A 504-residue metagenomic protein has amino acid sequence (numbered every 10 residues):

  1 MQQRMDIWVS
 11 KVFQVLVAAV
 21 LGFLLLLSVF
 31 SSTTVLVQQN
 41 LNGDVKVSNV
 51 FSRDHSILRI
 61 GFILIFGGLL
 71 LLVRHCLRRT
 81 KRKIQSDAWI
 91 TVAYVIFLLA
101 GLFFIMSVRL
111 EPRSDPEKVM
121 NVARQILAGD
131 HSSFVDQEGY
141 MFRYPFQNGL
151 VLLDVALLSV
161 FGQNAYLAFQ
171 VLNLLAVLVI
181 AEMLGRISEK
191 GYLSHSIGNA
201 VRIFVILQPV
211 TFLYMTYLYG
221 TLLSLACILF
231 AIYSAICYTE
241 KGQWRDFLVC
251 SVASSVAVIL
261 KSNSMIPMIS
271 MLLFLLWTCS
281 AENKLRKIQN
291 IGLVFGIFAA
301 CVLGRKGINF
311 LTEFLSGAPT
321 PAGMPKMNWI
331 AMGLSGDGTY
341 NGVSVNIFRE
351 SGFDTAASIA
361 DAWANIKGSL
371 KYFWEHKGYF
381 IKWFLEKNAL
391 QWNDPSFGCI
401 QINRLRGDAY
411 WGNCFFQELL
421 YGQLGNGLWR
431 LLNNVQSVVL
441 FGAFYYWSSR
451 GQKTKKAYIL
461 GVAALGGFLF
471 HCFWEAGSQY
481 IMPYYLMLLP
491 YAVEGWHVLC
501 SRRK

Functional and structural regions predicted by a protein language model:
M1-F103, Q289-A299: Start-transfer (signal-anchor) and selected internal transmembrane alpha helices of multi-pass inner/ER membrane
V47-F62, L167-A168, K387-A464: Membrane-interface anchor segments at the N-terminal boundary of transmembrane helices in multi-pass membrane enzymes
V108-R124, A128-N164, T320-G323, A360-A362 (+2 more regions): Extracytoplasmic catalytic/substrate-binding loops of multi-pass membrane glycan-assembly enzymes
Y144, N148, L152, V160-V179 (+1 more regions): Loop-to-helix entry region of an early transmembrane alpha helix in multi-pass inner-membrane enzymes
V171-Y192, F230, G442-Y446: Transmembrane-helix motifs of polytopic, lipid-linked glycan transferases
L184-L207, K455-L460: Transmembrane-helix signature of polytopic, membrane-embedded enzymes that assemble or transfer cell-envelope glycans
V210-S224: Short acidic/glycine- and proline-prone juxtamembrane loop motifs at membrane-interface regions of multi-pass membrane
N309-A409: Membrane-proximal stem/loop segments at transmembrane-domain junctions that anchor or position
